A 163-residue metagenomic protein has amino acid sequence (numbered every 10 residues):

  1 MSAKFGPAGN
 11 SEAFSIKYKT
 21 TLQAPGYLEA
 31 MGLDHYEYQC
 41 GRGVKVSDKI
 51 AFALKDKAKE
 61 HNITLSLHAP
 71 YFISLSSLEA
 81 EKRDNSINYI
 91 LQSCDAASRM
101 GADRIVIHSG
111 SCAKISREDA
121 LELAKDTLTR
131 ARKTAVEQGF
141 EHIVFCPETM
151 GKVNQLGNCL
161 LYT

Functional and structural regions predicted by a protein language model:
M1-C94: N-terminal pre-domain/capping segments
D34, Y162-T163: Intrinsic, low-complexity polybasic segments
K59, S76-L161: Active-site acidic/histidine proton-transfer and metal-coordination neighborhood in alpha/beta enzyme cores
